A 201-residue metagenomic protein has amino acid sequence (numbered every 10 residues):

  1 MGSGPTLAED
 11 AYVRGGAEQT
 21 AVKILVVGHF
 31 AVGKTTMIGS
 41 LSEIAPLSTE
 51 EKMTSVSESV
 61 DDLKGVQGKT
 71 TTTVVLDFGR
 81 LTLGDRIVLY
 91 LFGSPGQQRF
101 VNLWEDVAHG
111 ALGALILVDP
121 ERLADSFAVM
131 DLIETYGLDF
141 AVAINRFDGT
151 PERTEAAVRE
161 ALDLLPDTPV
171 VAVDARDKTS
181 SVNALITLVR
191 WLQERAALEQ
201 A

Functional and structural regions predicted by a protein language model:
G2-V66, G79-G84, V88-Y90: Conserved G1/Walker A P-loop phosphate-binding module
L25, A141-V142, V171: A structural signal for isolated positions on well-ordered beta-strands in alpha/beta enzyme cores
M37-S40, G110, V129-L132, A157 (+1 more regions): Alpha-helical scaffold elements adjacent to nucleotide-binding pockets in ATP/GTP-utilizing enzyme cores
L41, A45-S48, G137, L192 (+1 more regions): Conserved NTP-handling cores and scaffolds of large molecular machines
T70-R80, G84-L132, E152: Switch II of P-loop NTPase G domains
L117-D167: Conserved C-terminal guanine-recognition region of P-loop GTPase G domains, centered on the G4
D148-A201: Canonical P-loop GTPase G-domain recognition
